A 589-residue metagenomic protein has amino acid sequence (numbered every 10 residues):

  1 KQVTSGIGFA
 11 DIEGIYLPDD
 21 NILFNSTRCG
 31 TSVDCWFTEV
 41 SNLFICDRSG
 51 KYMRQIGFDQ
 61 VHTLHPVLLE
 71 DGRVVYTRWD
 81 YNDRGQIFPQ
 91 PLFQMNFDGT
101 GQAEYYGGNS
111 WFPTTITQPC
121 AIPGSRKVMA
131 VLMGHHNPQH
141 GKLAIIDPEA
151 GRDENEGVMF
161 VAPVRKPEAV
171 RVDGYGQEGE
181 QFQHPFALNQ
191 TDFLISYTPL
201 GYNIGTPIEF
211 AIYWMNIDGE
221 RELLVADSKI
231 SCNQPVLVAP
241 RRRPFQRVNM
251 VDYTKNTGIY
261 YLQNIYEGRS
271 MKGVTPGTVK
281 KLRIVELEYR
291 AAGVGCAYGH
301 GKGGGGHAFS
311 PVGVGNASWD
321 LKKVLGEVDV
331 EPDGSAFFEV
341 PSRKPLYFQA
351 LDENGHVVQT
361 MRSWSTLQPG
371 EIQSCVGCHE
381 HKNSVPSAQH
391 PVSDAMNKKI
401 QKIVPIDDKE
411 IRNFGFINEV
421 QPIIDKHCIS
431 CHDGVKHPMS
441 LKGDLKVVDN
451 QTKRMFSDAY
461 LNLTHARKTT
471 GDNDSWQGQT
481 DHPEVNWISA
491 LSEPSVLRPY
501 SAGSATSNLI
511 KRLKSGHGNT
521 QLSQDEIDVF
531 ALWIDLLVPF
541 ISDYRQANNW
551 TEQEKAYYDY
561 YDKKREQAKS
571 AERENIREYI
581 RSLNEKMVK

Functional and structural regions predicted by a protein language model:
K1-F9, D47-V61, N96-T115, E149-Q177 (+2 more regions): Multi-bladed beta-propeller domains
I12, T63-H65, P113-C120, Q181-Q183 (+1 more regions): Repeated scaffold domains used in trafficking and secretory/extracellular systems, primarily beta-propellers
L17-D19, L69-D71, P123-G124, L188-N189 (+1 more regions): Residue-level detector of Asp-centered blade-edge/turn motifs that repeat once per structural unit in beta-propeller
I22-T27, V74-W79, K127-V131, F193-Y197: Residue position within the beta-strands of beta-propeller blades
R28, D80-Y81, L132-H135, E149 (+2 more regions): Residue-level signature of beta-propeller blades and closely related beta-rich strand-turn architectures in secreted
S32-L43, R84-F93, N137-D147, N155 (+1 more regions): Structural motif
V274-V279, E288, R343-P345, Q349-W364 (+1 more regions): Aromatic- and Gly/Pro-enriched helix-to-coil junctions and flexible linker segments
